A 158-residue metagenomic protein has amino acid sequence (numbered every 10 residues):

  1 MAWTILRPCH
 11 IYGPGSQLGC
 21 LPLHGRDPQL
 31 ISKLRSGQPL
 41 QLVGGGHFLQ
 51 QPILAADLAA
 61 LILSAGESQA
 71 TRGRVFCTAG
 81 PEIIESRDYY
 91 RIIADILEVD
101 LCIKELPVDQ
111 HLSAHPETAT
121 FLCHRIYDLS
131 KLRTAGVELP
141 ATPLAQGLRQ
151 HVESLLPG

Functional and structural regions predicted by a protein language model:
M1-C20: Conserved beta-loop-beta element that borders a ligand/cofactor-binding pocket
P22-L30, L42-G66, G73-R74: Substrate-positioning beta->alpha
P28-V43, V99-L101: A short C-terminal helix-loop "cap" of Rossmann-like NAD(P)-dependent dehydrogenase/epimerase domains
L42-F48, F76-I83, T134-E138: Glycine-rich Rossmann NAD(P)(H)-binding loop
I53, I84, Y127, T142: Residue-level signal for the nucleotide or nucleotide-sugar donor/cofactor binding architecture
A55, H111-E138: Conserved C-terminal active-site "lid" loop/helix of NAD(P)H-dependent oxidoreductases that clamps the redox cofactor
A59, S64-C123: Mid/C-terminal beta-alpha module of Rossmann-like enzyme folds, strongest in SDR-family dehydrogenases/epimerases
P143-G158: Amphipathic terminal alpha-helices
